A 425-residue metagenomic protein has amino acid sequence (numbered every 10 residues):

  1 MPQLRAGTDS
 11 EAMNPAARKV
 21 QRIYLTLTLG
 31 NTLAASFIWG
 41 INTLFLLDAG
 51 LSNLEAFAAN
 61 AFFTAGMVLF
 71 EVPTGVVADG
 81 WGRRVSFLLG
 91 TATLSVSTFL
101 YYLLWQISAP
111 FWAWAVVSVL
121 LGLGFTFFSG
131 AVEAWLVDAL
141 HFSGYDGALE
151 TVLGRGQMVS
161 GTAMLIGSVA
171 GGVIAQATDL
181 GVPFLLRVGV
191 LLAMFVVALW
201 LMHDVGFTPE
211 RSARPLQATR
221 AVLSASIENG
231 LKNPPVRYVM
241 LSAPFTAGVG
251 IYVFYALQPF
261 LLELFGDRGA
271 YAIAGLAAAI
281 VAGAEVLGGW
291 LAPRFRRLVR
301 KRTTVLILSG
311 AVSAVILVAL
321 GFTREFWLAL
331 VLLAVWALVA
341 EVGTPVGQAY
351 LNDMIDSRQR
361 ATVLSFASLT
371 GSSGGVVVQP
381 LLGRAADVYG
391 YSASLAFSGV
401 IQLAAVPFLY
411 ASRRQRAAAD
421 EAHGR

Functional and structural regions predicted by a protein language model:
L4-R18, H203-L241: Juxtamembrane intracellular "pre-TM" segments in multi-pass secondary transporters
N14-L69, P235-A278: Helix-loop boundary and gating motifs at the non-cytosolic
L29, S97, P110-F128, L328-V342: Hydrophobic core of transmembrane alpha-helices in multi-pass small-molecule transporters, especially MFS/SLC-type
F57-A59, L69, I251, F260-R425: C-terminal transmembrane bundle of multi-pass solute transporters/carriers
L88, A92-S108, A311-R324: C-terminal ends and interior cores of transmembrane alpha-helices in multi-pass membrane transporters/permeases
S118-G161: Cytoplasmic helix-loop-helix junction between adjacent transmembrane helices in 12-TM secondary transporters
G181-W200, L395-A411: Symmetry-related core transmembrane helices of the 12-TM Major Facilitator Superfamily/SLC fold
M194-P215, Y410-A422: Helix-loop junctions on the cytosolic side of multi-pass membrane transporters, especially the intracellular loop
